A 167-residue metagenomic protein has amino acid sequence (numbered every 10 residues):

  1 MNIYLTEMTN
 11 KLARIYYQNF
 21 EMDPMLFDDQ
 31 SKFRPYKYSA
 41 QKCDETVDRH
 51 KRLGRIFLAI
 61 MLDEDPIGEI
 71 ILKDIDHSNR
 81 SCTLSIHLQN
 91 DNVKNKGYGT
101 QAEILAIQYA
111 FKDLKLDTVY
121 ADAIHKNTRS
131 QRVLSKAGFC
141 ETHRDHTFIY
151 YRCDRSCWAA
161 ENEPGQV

Functional and structural regions predicted by a protein language model:
M1-I15, N19-P24, F57, M61-V167: Acyl-donor (CoA/ACP) binding surface of acyl/acetyltransferases
M25-T46: Conserved GNAT-fold acetyl-CoA-binding loop/helix
E45-D48, L72: Short, P/G- and charge-enriched loop/turn segments at secondary-structure junctions
D48-G54: Short loop/turn motifs at secondary-structure junctions and domain boundaries
